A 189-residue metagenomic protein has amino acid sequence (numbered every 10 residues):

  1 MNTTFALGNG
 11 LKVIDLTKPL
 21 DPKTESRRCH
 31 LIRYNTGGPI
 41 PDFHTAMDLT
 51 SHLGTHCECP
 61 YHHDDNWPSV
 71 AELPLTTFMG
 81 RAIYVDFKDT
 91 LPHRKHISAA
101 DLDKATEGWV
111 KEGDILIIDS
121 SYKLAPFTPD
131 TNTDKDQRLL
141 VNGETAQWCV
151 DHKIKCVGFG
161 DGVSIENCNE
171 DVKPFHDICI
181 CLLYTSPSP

Functional and structural regions predicted by a protein language model:
M1-I40: Generic N-terminal segment detector
I14, G38-T55: Replace "His-x-His-based motif
L16, H56, V85, L116 (+1 more regions): Divalent metal-coordination and catalytic microenvironments
M47-D64, D161: Histidine-centered catalytic micro-motifs
C59-S98: A glycine-rich, hydrophobic loop/mini-helix early in the fold
F87-P129: Glycine- and Gly-Pro-enriched alpha-helical subdomains that act as flexible, kink-prone "lid/hinge" or packing modules
N167-D177: Histidine/acidic-residue-rich catalytic or RNA/ligand-binding cores of hydrolases and nuclease-related proteins
Y184-P189: Conserved small/polar residues in nucleotide/adenosyl-binding loops
